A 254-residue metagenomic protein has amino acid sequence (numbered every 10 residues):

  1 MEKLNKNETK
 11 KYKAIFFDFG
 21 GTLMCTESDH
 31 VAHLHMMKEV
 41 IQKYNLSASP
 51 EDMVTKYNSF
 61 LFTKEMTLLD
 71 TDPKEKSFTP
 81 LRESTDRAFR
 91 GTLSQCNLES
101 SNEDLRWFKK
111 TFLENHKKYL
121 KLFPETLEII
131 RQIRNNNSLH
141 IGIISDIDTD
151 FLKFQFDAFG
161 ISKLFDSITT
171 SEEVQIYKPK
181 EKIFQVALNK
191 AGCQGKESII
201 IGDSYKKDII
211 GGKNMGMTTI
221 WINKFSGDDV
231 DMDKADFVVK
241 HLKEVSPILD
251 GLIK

Functional and structural regions predicted by a protein language model:
M1-I15, E27, E51, L127 (+2 more regions): Asp-based, Mg2+/Mn2+-dependent phosphohydrolase catalytic module
T9-P124: N-terminal helical cap/lid subdomain that shapes the substrate entry/recognition surface in HAD-like hydrolases
E39-Y44, I129-S138: A short, Lys/Arg-enriched amphipathic alpha-helix followed by its capping loop at the start of a domain
E75-L81, I130-R134, S226: Short alpha-helical linear motifs
